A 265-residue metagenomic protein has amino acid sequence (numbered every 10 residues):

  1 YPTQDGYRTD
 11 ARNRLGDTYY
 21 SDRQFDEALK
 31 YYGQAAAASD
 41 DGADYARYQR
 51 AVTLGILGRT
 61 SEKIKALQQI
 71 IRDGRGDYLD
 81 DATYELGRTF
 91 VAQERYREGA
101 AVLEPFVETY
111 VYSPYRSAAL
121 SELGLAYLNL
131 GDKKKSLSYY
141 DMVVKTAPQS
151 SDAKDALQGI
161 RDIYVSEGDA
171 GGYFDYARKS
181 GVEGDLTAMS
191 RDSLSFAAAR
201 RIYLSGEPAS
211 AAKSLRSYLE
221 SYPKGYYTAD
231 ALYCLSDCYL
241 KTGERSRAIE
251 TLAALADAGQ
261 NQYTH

Functional and structural regions predicted by a protein language model:
Y1-H265: Acidic, polar-rich low-complexity tracts and alpha-helical solenoid repeat scaffolds
